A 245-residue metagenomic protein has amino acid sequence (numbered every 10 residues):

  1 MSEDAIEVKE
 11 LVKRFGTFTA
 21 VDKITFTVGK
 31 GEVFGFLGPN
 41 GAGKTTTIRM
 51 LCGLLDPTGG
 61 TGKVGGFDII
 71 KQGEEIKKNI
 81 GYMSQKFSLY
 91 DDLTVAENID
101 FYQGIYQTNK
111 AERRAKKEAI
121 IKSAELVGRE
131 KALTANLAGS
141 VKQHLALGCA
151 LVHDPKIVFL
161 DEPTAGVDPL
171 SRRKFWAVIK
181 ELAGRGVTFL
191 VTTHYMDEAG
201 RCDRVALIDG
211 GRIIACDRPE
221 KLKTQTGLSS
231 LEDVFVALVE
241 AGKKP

Functional and structural regions predicted by a protein language model:
G60-K71, E75-I76: Conserved ABC transporter NBD signature motif
D92, L133-S140: Conserved ABC ATPase signature
D100, G104, A111-R129: Conserved ABC ATPase "signature" region
D154: Conserved catalytic motifs of ABC-family nucleotide-binding domains
V158-D161: Catalytic Walker B motif of ABC-type/P-loop ATPase nucleotide-binding domains
C216-D217: ABC ATPase "signature
